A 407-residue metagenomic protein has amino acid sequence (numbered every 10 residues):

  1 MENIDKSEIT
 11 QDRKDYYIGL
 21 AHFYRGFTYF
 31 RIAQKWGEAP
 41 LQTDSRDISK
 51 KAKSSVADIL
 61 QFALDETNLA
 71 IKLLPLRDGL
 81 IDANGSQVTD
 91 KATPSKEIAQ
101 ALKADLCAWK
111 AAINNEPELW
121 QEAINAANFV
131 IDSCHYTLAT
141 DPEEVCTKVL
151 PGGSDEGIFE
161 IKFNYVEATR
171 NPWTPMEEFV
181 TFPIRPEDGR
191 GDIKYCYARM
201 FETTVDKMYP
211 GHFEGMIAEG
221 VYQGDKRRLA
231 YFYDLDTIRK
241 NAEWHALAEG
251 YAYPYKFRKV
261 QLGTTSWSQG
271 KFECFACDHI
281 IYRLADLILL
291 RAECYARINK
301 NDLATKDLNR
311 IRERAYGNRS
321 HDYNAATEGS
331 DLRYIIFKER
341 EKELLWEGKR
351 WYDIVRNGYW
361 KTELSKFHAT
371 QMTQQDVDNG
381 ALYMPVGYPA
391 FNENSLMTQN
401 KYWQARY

Functional and structural regions predicted by a protein language model:
M1-W36, I48-Q61, T67-D82, T265-H279 (+1 more regions): Conserved, well-structured interaction surfaces
T10-Y17, Y24, I59, V88 (+6 more regions): Structural signature of alpha-solenoid helical repeat junctions
P75-A101, A108-D188, N318-D331, I335 (+3 more regions): Short, surface-exposed recognition loops and adjoining beta-strand edges that mediate ligand/DNA contacts, enriched
F129-L289, Y295-R297, Y359-Y407: Elongated scaffold/linker segments in the mid-to-C-terminal portions of large proteins
